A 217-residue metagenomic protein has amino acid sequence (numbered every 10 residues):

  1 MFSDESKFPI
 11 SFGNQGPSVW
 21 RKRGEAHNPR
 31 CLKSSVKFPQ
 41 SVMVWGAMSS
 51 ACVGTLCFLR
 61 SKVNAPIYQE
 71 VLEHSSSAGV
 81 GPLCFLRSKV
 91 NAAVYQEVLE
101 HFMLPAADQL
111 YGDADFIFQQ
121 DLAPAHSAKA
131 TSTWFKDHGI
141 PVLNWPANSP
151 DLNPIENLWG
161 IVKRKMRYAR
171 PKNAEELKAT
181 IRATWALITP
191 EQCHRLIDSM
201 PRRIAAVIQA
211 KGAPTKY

Functional and structural regions predicted by a protein language model:
M1-F8, I155-Y217: C-terminal anion-handling pockets and recognition modules
M1-M103, A210-K211: Extended, low-complexity cationic-aromatic segments
S3-E5, S75, G112-H126, S149-N153: Acidic/histidine-rich, metal-coordinating catalytic segments
L32, F118-L122, K136-N157: RNase H-like polynucleotidyl transferase catalytic core
S61, A65, S88, A92 (+4 more regions): Amphipathic alpha-helical protein-protein interaction segments
A107-F116, P190-R195: Surface-exposed helix-capping loop/turn segments at secondary-structure junctions
L110, F116-F118, A130, D137 (+2 more regions): Preference for well-ordered, secondary-structure-rich cores of eukaryotic proteins
